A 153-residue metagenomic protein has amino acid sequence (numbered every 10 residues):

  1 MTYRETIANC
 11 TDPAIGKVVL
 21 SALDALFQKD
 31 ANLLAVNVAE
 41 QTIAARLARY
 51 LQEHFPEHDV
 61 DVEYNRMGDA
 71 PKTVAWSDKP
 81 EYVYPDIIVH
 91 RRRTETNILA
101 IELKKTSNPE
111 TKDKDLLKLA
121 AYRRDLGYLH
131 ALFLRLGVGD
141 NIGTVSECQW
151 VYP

Functional and structural regions predicted by a protein language model:
M1-Q52: Charged, often low-complexity linker/regulatory segments
A25, R66-G68, S107: Feature marks short, surface-exposed loop/turn motifs that line or immediately flank catalytic pockets and channel
A44, D69-A70, P109-E110, D140-G143: Short catalytic/ligand-binding loop motif for oxyanion handling, primarily in non-cytosolic enzymes, centered on
Q52-P56, R124: A general structural signal for alpha-helical elements within enzymatic catalytic domains
H58-T94: Active-site metal-binding core of divalent-cation-utilizing nuclease and nuclease-like domains
D86-R91, N97-S107, L119: Conserved catalytic cores of phosphodiester-cleaving nucleases, focusing on short active-site segments
N108-L136: Short, charged, amphipathic alpha-helix that recurs within catalytic cores of restriction-modification and other
R124, H130-P153: Domain-level recognition of nuclease-like catalytic cores that cleave nucleotide substrates
